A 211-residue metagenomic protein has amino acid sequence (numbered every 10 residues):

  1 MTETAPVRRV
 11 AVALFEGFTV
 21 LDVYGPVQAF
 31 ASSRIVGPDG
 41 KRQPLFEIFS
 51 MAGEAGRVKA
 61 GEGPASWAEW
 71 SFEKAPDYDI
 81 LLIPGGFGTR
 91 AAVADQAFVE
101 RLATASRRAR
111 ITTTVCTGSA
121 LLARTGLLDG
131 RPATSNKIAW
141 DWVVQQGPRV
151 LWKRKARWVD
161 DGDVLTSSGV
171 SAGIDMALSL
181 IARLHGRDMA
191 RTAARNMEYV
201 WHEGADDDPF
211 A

Functional and structural regions predicted by a protein language model:
M1-T112, A120-R124, D141-Q146, W152-K155 (+1 more regions): Extended, subdomain-level signal for the structured scaffold at the beginning of enzyme domains
V7-R9, P132, D163: Residues that mark the start of a beta-strand
Y78, A109, G130-R131, D161: Short, well-ordered alpha-helix to beta-strand connector turns
L127-Q145: Short, glycine-/small-residue-rich phosphate/pyrophosphate-handling segment
T134, R154-V159: FMN-binding flavodoxin-like domain, especially the glycine-rich phosphate-binding loop
D163-G169: A short glycine-threonine-serine/GTX helix/turn-capping micro-motif
A172: Divalent-metal (often Zn2+) His-rich catalytic cores of metallo-beta-lactamase-fold enzymes
